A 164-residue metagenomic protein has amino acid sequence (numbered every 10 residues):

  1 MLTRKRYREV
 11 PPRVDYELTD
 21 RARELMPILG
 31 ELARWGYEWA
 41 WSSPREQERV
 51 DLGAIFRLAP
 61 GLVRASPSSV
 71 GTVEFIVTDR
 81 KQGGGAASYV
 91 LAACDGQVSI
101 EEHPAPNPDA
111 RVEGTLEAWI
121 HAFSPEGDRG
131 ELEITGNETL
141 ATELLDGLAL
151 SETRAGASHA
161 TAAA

Functional and structural regions predicted by a protein language model:
M1-E17: Beta-hairpin "wing" of winged helix-turn-helix
K5-R8, L32-R34, C94-Q97: Short amphipathic alpha-helical segments, especially helix-boundary/capping motifs
R21-V90, T139-A164: Acidic, aliphatic-rich amphipathic alpha-helical segments
A54-A65, I100-E101, H121-E131: A short, terminal or domain-edge coil/loop segment
E74-D128: Low-complexity, glycine/alanine/valine/leucine- and proline-rich hydrophobic stretches
P104-A164: C-terminal interaction segments
